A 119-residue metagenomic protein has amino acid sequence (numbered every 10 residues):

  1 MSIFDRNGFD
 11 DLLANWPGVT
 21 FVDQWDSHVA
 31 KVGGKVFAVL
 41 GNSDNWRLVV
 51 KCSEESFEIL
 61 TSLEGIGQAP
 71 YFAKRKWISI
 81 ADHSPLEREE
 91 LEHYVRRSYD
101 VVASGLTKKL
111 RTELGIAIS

Functional and structural regions predicted by a protein language model:
M1-S119: Charge-dense, helix-prone N-terminal extensions
